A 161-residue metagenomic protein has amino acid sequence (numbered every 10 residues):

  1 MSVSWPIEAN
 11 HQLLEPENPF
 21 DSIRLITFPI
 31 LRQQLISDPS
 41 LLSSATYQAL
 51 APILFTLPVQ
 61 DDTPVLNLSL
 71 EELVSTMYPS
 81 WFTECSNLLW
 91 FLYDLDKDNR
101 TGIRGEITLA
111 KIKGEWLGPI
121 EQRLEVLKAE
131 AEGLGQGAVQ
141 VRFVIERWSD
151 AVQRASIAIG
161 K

Functional and structural regions predicted by a protein language model:
M1-F20, A45-S69, E106-E132: Amphipathic alpha-helical segments within extended alpha-helical solenoids and repeat-rich scaffolds in large
M1-S2, S40, K161: Polar low-complexity intrinsically disordered regions
M1-V3, S22-L35, S80-Y93: Amphipathic alpha-helical elements of HEAT/ARM-like alpha-solenoid repeat scaffolds that form extended
R32-S40, F55, V59: Short helix-capping and hinge/turn segments at secondary-structure transitions, especially at repeat and domain
D38, L92, D96-N99, V152: Long alpha-helical scaffolds in large eukaryotic adaptor/regulatory proteins, encompassing alpha-solenoid repeat systems
S40-A45, K97-T108: Acidic, serine/threonine/proline-rich low-complexity intrinsically disordered regions
E84, F91, A110-K161: Eukaryote-biased recognition of C-terminal alpha-helical segments
